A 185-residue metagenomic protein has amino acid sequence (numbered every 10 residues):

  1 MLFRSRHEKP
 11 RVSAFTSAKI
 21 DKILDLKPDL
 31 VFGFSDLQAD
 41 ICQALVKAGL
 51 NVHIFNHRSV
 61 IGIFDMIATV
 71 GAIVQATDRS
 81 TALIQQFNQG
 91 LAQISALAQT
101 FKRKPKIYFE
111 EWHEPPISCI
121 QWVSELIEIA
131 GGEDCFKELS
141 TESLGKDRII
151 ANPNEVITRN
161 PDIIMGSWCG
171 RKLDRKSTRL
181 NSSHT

Functional and structural regions predicted by a protein language model:
M1-S183: N-terminal ligand-binding lobe of clamshell/alpha-beta domains
